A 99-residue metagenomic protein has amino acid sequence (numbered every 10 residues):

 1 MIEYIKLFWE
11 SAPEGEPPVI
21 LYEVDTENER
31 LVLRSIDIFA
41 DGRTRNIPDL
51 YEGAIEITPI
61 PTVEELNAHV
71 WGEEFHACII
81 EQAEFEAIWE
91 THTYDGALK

Functional and structural regions predicted by a protein language model:
M1-V19: Short, extreme N-terminal segment that most often corresponds to the first beta-strand
Y4, E27-R30, I47, T91 (+1 more regions): Intrinsically disordered, low-complexity regulatory segments in tyrosine-phosphorylation signaling proteins
P17, L31, I80: Short, well-structured alpha-helical interface segments that form or flank functional binding sites
P18-T26: Broad, structure-driven detector of short, well-ordered beta-strand segments within folded domains
T26-W71: Acidic, aromatic-enriched beta-alpha/helix-loop junctions
I60-K99: Short, compact, well-ordered microdomains
